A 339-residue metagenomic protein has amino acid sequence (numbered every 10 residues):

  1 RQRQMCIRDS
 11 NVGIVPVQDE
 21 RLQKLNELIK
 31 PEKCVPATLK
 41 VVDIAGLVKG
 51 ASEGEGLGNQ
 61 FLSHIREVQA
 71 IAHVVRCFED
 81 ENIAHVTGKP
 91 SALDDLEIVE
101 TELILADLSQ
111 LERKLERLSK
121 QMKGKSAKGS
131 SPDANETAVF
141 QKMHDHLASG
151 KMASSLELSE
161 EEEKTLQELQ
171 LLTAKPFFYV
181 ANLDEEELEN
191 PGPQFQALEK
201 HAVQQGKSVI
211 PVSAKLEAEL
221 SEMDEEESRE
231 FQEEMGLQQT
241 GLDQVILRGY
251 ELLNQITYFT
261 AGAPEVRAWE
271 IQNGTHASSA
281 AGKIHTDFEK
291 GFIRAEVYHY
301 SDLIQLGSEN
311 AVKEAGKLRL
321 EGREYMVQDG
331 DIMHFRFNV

Functional and structural regions predicted by a protein language model:
Q2-I7: Short, small-residue-biased leader/transition segments that mark boundaries at the very start of proteins
R8, L25, D43, F61 (+6 more regions): Residue-level signature of catalytic and energy-coupling elements of molecular machines, predominantly ATP/GTP-dependent
R8-Q18, L22: Conserved P-loop/Walker A NTP-binding site and adjacent catalytic elements of P-loop NTPases
V15, G46-E53, G88-L103, K125-P132 (+2 more regions): Flexible beta-alpha connector loops of hexameric P-loop NTPases
E20-H73, F78-E97, L158-L169: Switch II of P-loop NTPase G domains
R21-L22, G46-V48, R76-N82, K89-S91 (+5 more regions): Conserved nucleotide-binding/hydrolysis micro-motifs of P-loop NTPases
R66, A70-H73, F78-A106, Q110-R113 (+3 more regions): Switch/coupling subdomain of P-loop NTPase systems
R117-Q328, M333-V339: C-terminal-of-GTPase-core extension/linker across diverse P-loop GTPases
